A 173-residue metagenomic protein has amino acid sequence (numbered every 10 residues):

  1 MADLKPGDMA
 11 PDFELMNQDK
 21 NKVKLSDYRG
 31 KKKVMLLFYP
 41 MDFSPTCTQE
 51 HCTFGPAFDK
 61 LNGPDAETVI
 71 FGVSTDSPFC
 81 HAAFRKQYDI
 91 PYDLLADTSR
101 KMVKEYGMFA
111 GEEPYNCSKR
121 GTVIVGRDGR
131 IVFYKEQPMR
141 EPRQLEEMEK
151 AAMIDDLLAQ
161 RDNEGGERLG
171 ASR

Functional and structural regions predicted by a protein language model:
M1-R173: Chalcogenol-based redox active-site neighborhoods
